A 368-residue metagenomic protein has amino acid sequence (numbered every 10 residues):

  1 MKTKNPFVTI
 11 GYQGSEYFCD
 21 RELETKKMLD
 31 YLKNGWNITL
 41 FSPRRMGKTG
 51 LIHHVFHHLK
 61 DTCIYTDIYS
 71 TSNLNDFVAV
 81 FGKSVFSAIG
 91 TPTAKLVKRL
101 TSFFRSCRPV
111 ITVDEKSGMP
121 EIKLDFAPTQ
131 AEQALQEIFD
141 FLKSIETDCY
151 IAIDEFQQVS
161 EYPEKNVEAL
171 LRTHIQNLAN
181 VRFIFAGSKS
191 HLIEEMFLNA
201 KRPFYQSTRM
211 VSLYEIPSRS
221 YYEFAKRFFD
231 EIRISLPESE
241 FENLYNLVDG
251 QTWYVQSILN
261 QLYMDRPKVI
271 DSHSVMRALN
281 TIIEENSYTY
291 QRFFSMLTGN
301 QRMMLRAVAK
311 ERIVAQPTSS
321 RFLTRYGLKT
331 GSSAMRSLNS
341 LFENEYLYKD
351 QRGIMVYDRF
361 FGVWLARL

Functional and structural regions predicted by a protein language model:
M1-I38, P43, Y348: A short, basic N-terminal segment
K4, Y288-L368: C-terminal leucine-rich, beta-strand-based interaction scaffolds used for sensing/assembly
T9-Q13, N280-F294: Short, Lys/Arg-enriched N-terminal segment that forms or immediately precedes the first helix of a structured domain
N34-M46, G50-Y150, S332: P-loop NTPase nucleotide-binding core
E121-K189, L198: Conserved Walker B catalytic segment
E195-N246, K268-V269: Helix-loop-helix "sensor" segment of P-loop NTPases
F241, M264-N286: Conserved C-terminal helix/linker of AAA+ ATPases
F241-L247, W253-P267, R306, N339: C-terminal helical "lid" of AAA+/P-loop NTPase domains
